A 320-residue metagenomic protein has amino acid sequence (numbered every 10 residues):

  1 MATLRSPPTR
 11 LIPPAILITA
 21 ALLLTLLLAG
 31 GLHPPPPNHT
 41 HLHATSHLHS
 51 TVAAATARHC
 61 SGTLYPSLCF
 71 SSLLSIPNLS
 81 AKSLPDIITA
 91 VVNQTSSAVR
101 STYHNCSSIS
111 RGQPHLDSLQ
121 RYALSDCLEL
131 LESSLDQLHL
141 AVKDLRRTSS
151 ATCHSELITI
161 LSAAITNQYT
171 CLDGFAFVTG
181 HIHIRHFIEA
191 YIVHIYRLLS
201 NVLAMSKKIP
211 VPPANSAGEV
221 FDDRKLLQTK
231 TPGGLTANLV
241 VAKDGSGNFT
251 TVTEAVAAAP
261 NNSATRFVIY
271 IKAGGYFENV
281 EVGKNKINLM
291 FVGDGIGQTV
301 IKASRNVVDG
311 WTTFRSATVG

Functional and structural regions predicted by a protein language model:
M1-A20: Classical eukaryotic N-terminal signal peptides for Sec-dependent ER targeting/secretion, especially the positively
M1-T3, G30-A54, R58-S61, S216-G234: Low-complexity, Pro/Ser/Thr-rich intrinsically disordered segments of extracellular/cell-surface proteins
N38-S118: Extracellular secretory-pathway ectodomains and N-terminal mature segments of eukaryotic proteins
A81-L161, I165-Q168: Extended, amphipathic alpha-helical segments that serve as helical scaffolds
A163-L227: Preference for long, well-ordered alpha-helical segments
P213-A257: Right-handed parallel beta-helix/beta-solenoid
D244-A257, S263-M290, T299: N-terminal extracellular ligand-recognition/capping segment immediately after the signal peptide
D244-G245, N288-G320: Right-handed parallel beta-helix/beta-spiral solenoid domain characteristic of secreted/periplasmic
